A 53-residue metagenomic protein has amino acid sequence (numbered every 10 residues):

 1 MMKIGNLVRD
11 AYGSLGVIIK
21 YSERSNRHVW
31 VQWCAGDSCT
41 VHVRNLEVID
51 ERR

Functional and structural regions predicted by a protein language model:
K3-D50: Basic/aromatic-rich interaction segments and small domains that mediate binding to polyanionic partners
